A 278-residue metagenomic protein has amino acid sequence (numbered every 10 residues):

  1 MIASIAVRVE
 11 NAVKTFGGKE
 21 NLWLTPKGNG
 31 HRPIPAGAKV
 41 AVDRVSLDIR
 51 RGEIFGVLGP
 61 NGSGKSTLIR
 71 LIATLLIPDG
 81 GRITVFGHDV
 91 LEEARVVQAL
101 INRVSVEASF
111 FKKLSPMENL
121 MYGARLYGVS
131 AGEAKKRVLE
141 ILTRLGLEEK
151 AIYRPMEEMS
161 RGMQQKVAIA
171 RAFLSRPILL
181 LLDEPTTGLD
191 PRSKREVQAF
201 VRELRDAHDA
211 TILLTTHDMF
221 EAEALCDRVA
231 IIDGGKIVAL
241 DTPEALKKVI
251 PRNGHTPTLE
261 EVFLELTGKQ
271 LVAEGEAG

Functional and structural regions predicted by a protein language model:
A12, W23-H31, M121, R125 (+1 more regions): Conserved ABC ATPase "signature" region
P155-G162: Conserved ABC ATPase signature
R176: Conserved catalytic motifs of ABC-family nucleotide-binding domains
L180-D183: Catalytic Walker B motif of ABC-type/P-loop ATPase nucleotide-binding domains
R195-H208: Helical segment within the ABC ATPase nucleotide-binding domain
L240-D241: ABC ATPase "signature
